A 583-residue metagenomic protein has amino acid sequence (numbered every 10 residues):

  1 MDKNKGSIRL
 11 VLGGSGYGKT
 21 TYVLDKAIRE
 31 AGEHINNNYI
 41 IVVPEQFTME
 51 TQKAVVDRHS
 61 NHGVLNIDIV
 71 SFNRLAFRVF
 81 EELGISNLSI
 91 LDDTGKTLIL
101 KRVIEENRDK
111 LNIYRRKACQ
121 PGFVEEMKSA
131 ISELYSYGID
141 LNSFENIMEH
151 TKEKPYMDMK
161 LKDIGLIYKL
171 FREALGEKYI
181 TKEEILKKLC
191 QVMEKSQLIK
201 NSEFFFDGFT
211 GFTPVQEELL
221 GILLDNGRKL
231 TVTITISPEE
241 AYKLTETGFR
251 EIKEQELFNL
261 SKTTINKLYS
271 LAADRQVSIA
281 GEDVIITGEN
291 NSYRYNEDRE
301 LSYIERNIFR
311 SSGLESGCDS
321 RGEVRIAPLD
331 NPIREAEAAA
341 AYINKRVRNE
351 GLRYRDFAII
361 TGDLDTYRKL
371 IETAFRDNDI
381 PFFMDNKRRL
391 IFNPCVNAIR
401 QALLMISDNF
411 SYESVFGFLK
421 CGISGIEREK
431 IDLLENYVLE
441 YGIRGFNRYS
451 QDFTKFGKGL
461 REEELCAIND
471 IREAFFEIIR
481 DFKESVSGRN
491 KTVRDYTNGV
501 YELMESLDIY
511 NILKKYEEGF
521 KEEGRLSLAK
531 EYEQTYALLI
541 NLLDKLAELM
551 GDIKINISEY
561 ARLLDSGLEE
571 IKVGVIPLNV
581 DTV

Functional and structural regions predicted by a protein language model:
D2-S7, L12-G32, N37, E45 (+5 more regions): Helicase P-loop NTPase motor core
D2-V11, K19-Y22, E106, K110-G208 (+4 more regions): Accessory N-terminal region flanking or inserted into the helicase ATPase core in nucleic-acid motor proteins
H34-N37, H59-L65, E82-D93, E106-C119 (+7 more regions): Short, polar/flexible loop-turn hinges at active-site or ligand-entry regions and domain interfaces
N36-N146, P155: Conserved P-loop NTPase-based nucleic-acid remodeling module centered on helicase motor cores
D68-L75, E203-F212, Q216, T231-V232 (+3 more regions): Conserved helicase core region in the C-terminal RecA-like lobe
I104-R115, Q120, E126-K128, S136 (+3 more regions): Accessory helical subdomains and C-terminal extensions of nucleic-acid helicases that mediate DNA/RNA engagement
K152-D158, K162, I167-L170, A174 (+4 more regions): Accessory C-terminal helicase-associated subdomains
G208-S292: Extended, H/D-rich, highly charged conserved domains that either
